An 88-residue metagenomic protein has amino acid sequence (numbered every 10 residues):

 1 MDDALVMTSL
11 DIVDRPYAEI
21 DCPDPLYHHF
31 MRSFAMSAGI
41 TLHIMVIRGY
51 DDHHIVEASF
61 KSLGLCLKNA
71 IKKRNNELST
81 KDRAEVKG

Functional and structural regions predicted by a protein language model:
M1-G88: N-terminal intrinsically disordered, cationic/polar leader segments that include organellar targeting peptides
